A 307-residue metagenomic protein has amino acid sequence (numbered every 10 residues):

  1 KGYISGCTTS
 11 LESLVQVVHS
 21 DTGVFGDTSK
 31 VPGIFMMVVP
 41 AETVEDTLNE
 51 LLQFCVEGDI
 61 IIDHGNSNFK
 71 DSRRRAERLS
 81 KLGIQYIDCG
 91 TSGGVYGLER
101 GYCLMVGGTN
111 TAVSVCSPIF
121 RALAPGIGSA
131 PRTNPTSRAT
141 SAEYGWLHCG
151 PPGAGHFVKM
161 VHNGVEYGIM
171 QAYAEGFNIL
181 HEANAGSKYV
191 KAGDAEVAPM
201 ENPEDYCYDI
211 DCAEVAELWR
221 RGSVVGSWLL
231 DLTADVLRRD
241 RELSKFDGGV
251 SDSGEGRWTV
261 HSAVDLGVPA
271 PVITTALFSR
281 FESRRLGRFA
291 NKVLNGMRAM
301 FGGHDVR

Functional and structural regions predicted by a protein language model:
G2-R74, R78-I87, G97-N110: Rossmann-like NAD(P)-binding element
L11-E12, S92, A276-L277: Residue-level "edge-of-site" marker
M36, T91-G93, W146-G150: Core alpha/beta catalytic barrel or barrel-like domain that forms the active/cofactor pocket in diverse metabolic
H64-N66, D88-G93, G248-S251: Active-site nucleophile and cofactor-binding loops and adjacent substrate-binding regions of central metabolic enzymes
G83-S92, S117: Short, acidic/small-residue loops that bind anionic groups at enzyme active sites
G90-V95, P135-R138: A generic local secondary-structure boundary/capping motif
G101, M105, V115, A122 (+1 more regions): Helical "substrate-binding/catalytic lid" subdomain of Rossmann-like NAD(P)-dependent dehydrogenases/reductases
